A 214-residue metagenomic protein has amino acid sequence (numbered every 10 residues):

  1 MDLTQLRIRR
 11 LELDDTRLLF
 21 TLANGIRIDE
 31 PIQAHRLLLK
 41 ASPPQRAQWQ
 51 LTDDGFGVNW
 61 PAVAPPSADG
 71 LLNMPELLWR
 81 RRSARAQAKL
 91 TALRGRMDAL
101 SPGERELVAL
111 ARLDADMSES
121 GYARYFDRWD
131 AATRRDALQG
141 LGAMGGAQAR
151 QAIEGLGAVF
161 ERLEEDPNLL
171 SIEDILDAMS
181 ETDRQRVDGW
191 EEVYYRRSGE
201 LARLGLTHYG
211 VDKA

Functional and structural regions predicted by a protein language model:
M1-R105, W129, R135-D136: Motif-centric detector for short Cys/His coordination patterns
W79-R134, G140-A214: Extended, alpha-helix-rich binding/interface surfaces that flank or overlap catalytic cores and mediate recognition
